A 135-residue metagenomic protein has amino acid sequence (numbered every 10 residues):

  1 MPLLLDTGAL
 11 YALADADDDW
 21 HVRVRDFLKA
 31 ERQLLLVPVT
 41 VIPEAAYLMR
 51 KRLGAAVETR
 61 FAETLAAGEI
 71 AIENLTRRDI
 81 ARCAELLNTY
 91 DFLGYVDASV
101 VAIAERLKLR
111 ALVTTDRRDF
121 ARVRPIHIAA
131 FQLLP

Functional and structural regions predicted by a protein language model:
M1, V101, E105-P135: Acidic, PIN/NYN-like endoribonuclease modules and their adjacent C-terminal/linker elements
M1-V37, R50-E63, I126-H127: Short, well-structured N-terminal submotif of metal-dependent ribonuclease cores
L3-D6, V37-V39, L93-Y95, D116 (+1 more regions): Histidine- and aromatic-rich ligand-binding microenvironments
G8-A9, T40, R78, R118: Alpha-helix/helix-capping structural signal
A62-L65, E69-T76, A81, T89-Y90 (+1 more regions): Short acidic, glycine/proline-enriched helix-loop-strand junctions
I70-T115: Active-site neighborhoods of divalent-metal-dependent phosphate/nucleic-acid chemistry enzymes
